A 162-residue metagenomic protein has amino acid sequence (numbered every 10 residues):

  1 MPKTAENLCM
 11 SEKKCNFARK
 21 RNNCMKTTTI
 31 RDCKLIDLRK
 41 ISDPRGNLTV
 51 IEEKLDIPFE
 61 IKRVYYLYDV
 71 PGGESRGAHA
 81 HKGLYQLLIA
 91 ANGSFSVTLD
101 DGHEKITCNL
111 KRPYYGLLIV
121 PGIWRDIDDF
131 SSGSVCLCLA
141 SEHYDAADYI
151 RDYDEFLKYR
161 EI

Functional and structural regions predicted by a protein language model:
N7, N22-N23: Intrinsic-disorder-associated, low-complexity terminal segments enriched in Asp/Asn/His/Tyr and depleted of Lys/Arg
C24-Y115, S132-G133, C138-L139, Y144-I162: Non-catalytic, conserved peripheral segments adjacent to functional cores
R112-L117, G122-D129: Well-ordered alpha/beta subsegment
